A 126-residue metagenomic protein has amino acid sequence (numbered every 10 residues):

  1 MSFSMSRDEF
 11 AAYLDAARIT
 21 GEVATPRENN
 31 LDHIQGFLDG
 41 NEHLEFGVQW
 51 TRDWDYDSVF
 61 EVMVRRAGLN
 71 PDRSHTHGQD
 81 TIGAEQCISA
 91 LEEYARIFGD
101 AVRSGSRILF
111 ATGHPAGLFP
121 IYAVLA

Functional and structural regions predicted by a protein language model:
S2-S106, T112, L118-V124: Electropositive, gly/pro-rich neighborhoods at or near active sites that engage anionic ligands
